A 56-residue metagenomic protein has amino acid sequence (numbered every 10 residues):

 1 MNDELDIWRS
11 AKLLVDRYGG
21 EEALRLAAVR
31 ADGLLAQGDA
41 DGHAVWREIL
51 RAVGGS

Functional and structural regions predicted by a protein language model:
M1-R17: Short, charge-rich, low-complexity alpha-helical interaction segments
E4, E21-E22, E48: Glutamate identity and glutamate-enriched acidic tracts
D16-A28: Short amphipathic alpha-helical heptad-repeat segments
R25-S56: Short, charge-rich amphipathic interface segments used for partner binding and complex assembly
